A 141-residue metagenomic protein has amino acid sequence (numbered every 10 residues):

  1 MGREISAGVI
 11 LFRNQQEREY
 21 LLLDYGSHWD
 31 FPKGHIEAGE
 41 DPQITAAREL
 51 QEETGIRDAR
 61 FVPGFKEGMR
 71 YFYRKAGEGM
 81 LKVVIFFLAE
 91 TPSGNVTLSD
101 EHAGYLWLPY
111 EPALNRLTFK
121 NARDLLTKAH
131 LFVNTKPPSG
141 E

Functional and structural regions predicted by a protein language model:
M1-P32: N-terminal strand-loop-strand
I5-A7, R18, K82-I85, A103: Change "...and in nucleic-acid phosphodiester-cleaving endonucleases..." to "...and in nucleic-acid processing enzymes
R13-Q16, E90-N95, Y110-E111: Short loop segments at secondary-structure junctions
L22, F86-L88, W107: Conserved hydrophobic/aromatic beta-strand scaffold that supports enzyme active sites
P32-K66: The catalytic Nudix box helix
G55-G94: Active-site segment of metal-dependent pyrophosphate-handling enzymes, primarily the Nudix hydrolase catalytic core
N95-K128: NUDIX/MutT-family hydrolases
K128-T135: C-terminal alpha-helix
